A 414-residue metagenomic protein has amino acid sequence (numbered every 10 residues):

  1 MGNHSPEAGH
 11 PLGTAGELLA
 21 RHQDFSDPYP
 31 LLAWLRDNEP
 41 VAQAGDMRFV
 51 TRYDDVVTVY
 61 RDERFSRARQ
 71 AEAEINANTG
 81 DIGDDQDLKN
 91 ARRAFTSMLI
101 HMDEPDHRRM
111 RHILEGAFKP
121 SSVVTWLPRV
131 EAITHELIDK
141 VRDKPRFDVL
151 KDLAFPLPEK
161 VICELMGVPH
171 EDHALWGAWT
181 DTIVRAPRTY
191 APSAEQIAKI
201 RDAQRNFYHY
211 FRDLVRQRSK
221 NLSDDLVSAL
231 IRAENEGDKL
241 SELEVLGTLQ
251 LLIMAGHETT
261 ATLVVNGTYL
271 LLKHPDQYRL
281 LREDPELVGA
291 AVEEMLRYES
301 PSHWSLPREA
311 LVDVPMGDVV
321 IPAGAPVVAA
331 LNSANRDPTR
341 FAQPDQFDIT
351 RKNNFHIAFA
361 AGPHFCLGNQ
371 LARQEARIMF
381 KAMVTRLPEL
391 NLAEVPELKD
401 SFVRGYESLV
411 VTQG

Functional and structural regions predicted by a protein language model:
M1-G414: Cytochrome P450
